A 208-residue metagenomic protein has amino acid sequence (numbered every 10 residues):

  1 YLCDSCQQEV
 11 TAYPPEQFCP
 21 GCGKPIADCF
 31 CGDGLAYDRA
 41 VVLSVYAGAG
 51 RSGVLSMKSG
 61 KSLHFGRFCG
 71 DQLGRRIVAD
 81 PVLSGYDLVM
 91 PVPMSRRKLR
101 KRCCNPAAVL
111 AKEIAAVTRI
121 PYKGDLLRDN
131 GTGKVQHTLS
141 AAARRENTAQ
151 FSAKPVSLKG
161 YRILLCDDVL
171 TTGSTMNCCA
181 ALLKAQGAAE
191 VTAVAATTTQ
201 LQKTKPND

Functional and structural regions predicted by a protein language model:
Y1-D167, T171-D208: Glycine-rich phosphate/pyrophosphate-handling loop used in enzymes and phosphotransfer proteins
